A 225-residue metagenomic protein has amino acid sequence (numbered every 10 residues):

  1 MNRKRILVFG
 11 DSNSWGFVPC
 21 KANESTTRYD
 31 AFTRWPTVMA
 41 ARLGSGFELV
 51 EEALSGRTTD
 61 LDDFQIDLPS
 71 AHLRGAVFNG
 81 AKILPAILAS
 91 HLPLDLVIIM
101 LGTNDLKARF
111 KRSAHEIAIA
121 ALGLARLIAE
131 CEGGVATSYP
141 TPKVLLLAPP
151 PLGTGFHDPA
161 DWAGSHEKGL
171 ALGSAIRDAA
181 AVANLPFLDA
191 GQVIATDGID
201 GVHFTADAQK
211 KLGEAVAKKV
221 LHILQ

Functional and structural regions predicted by a protein language model:
M1-Q65, I87-A89, V97, K210-K211: Serine-esterase "nucleophile elbow" of acetyl-processing enzymes
N2, T33, S45, L73-Q225: Alpha-helical cap/lid subdomain in secreted, periplasmic, or secretory-pathway luminal O-acyl-processing enzymes
Q65-L73: Aromatic- and acidic-residue-enriched segments that line the glycan-binding/catalytic groove of carbohydrate-active
